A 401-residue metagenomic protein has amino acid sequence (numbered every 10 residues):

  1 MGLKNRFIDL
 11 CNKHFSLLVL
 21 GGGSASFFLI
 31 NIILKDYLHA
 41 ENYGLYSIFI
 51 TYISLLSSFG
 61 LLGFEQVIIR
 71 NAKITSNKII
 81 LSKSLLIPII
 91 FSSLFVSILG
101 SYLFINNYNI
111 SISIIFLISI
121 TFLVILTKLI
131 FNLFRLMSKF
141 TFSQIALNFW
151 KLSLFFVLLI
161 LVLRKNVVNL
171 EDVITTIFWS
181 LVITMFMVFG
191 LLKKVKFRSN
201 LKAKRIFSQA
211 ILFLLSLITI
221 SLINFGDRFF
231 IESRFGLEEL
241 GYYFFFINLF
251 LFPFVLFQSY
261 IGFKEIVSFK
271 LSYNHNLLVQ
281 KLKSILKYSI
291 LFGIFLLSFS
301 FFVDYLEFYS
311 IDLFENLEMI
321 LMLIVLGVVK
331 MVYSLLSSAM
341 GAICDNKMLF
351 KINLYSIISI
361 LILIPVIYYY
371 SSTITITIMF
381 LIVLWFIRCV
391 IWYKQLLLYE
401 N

Functional and structural regions predicted by a protein language model:
R6-L62, I211-E238, F244, N248 (+3 more regions): Signature of the first transmembrane helix
N12-G23, F49, S54-F104, I112 (+3 more regions): Membrane-water interface segments that mark the loop-to-transmembrane alpha-helix transition
K13-S24, I79, L117-T121, F134-I160 (+4 more regions): Alpha-helical transmembrane segments of multi-pass membrane transporters/permeases
F27, N31, G60-S76, F250-N274 (+1 more regions): Helix-loop junctions and terminal segments of transmembrane helices in multi-pass membrane transport/translocation
A40-N42, L103-L117, S300-M331, T375: Interfacial segments at transmembrane-helix termini and the short loops linking adjacent helices
I50-S58, Y243-S259, F263, F292 (+1 more regions): Transmembrane helix-bundle signature of multi-pass secondary active exporters and lipid flippases
I87-L215, V325, V329-G341, F350-Y355: Hydrophobic transmembrane helix module of multi-pass membrane transport proteins
E171-M185, F246-L249, I324-V325, I358 (+1 more regions): Small-residue-rich transmembrane alpha-helices that serve as helix-helix interface/gating elements in multipass
